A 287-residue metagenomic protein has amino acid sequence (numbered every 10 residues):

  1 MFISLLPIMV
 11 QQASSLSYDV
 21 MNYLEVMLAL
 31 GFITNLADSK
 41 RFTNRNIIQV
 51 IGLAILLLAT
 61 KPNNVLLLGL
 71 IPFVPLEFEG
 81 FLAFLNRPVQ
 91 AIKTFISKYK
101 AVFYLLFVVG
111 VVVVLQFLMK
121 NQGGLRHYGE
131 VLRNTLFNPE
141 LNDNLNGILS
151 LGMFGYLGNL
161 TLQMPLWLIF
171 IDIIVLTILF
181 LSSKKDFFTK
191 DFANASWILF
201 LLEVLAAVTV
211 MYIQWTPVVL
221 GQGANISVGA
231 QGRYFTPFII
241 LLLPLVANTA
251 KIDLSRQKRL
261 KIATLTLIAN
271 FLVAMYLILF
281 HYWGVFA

Functional and structural regions predicted by a protein language model:
M1-L5: Transmembrane-helix signature of polytopic, membrane-embedded enzymes that assemble or transfer cell-envelope glycans
S15-N22: Short acidic/glycine- and proline-prone juxtamembrane loop motifs at membrane-interface regions of multi-pass membrane
A29-N46: Membrane-interface transmembrane helices that cradle and orient dolichyl/undecaprenyl
N46-P62, L67-F73: Membrane-interface alpha helices of multi-pass inner-membrane proteins
L82-D186: Membrane-lumen/periplasm interface segments of multi-pass, membrane-embedded glycan/lipid transferases
V102, L115-M119, L125-L141, R256-A287: Transmembrane helical bundles and short interhelical boundary loops of multi-pass, membrane-embedded
F188-P217: Transmembrane alpha-helix segments characteristic of polytopic inner-membrane glycan-assembly/cell-envelope
T209-T236: Membrane-helix boundary/interfacial segments in multi-pass membrane proteins
